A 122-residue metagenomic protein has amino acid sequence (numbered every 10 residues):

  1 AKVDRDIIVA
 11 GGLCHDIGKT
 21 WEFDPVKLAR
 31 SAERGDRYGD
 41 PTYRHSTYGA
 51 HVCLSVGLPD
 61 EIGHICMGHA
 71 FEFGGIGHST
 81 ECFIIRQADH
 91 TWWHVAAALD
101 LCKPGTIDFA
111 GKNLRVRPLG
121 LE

Functional and structural regions predicted by a protein language model:
A1-D108: Divalent metal-dependent catalytic cores for phosphoryl transfer on phosphate-bearing substrates
D108-E122: Histidine-centered, transition-metal-coordinating active-site segments
